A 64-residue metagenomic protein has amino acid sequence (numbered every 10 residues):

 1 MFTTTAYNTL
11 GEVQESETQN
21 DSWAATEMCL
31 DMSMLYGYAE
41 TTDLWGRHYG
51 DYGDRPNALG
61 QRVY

Functional and structural regions predicted by a protein language model:
M1-Q14, D43: Short aromatic-glycine-(Arg/Gly/Cys) micro-motifs in beta-strand/loop hairpins
N8, T26-E27, T41, G60: Short stretches within intrinsically disordered, low-complexity N-terminal or propeptide regions
G11-W23: A short, exposed loop/beta-hairpin motif centered on an aromatic-Gly-Thr core
N20-M28, R62-V63: Charged, amphipathic alpha-helical segments
M34-Y64: Short, mixed-charge low-complexity intrinsically disordered segments
